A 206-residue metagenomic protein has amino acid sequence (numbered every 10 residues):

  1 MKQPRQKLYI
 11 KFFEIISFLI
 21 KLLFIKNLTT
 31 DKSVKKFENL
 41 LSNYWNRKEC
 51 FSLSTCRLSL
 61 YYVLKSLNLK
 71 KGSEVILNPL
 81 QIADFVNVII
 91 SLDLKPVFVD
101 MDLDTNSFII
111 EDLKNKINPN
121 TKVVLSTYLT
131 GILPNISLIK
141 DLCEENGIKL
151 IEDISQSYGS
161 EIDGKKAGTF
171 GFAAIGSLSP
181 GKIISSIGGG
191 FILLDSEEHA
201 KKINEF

Functional and structural regions predicted by a protein language model:
M1-S66, K70, L92, I117 (+1 more regions): Conserved PLP-binding active-site segment in aminotransferase class I/II-type PLP enzymes
T30, V34, C56, L60 (+4 more regions): Conserved donor sugar-nucleotide recognition element shared by glycan-biosynthetic enzymes
L41, S59, V75-I76, L178 (+1 more regions): Hydrophobic alpha-helical segments that mediate membrane insertion or helix-helix packing
R47-E49, L53, M101-D104, P180: Short, acidic/glycine-rich phosphate-metal binding loop used to engage nucleotide
K48-C50, S73-E74, G188-G189: Short active-site oxyanion
F51, I76, V97, K149-I151 (+1 more regions): Structural detector of well-ordered beta-strand residues that form the stable sheet scaffold of enzyme domains
V63-N115: Conserved PLP-anchoring active-site segment centered on the Schiff-base-forming lysine
D104-K202: Active-site phosphate-binding strand-loop segment of PLP-dependent enzymes
